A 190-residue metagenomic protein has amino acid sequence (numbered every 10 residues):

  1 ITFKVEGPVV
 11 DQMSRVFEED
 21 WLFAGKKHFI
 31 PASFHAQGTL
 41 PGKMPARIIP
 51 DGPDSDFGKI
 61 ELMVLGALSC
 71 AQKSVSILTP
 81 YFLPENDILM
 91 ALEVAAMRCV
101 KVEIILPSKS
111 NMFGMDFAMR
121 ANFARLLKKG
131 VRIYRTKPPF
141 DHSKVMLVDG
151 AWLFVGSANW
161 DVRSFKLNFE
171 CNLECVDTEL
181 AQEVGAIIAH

Functional and structural regions predicted by a protein language model:
I1-H190: Charged, low-complexity intrinsically disordered terminal segments
